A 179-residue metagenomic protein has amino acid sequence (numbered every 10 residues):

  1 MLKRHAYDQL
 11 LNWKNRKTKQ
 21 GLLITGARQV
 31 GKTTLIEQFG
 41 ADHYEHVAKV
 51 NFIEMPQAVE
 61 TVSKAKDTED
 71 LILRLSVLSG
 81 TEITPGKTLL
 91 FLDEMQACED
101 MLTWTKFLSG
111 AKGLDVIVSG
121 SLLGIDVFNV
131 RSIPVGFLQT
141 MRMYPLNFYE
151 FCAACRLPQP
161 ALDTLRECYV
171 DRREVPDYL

Functional and structural regions predicted by a protein language model:
M1-K17: Pre-Walker A adenine-sensing motif
I24: Hydrophobic anchor at the beta1->P-loop junction of P-loop NTPases
K32: Conserved lysine of the Walker
L35, F39: Hydrophobic positions on the alpha1 helix immediately C-terminal to the Walker A/P-loop
E54-G86: Short glycine-rich substrate-engagement loop in P-loop NTPases that contacts/grips substrate
F91, D115-S121, R142, F151: Structural recognition of the conserved hydrophobic beta-strand(s) that form the central parallel beta-sheet of P-loop
G110-R131: Sensor-1/coupling segment of RecA-like P-loop NTPase cores
V127-L179: Interdomain motor-coupling "hinge/lid" segment immediately C-terminal to the ATP-binding subdomain of NTP-driven enzymes
